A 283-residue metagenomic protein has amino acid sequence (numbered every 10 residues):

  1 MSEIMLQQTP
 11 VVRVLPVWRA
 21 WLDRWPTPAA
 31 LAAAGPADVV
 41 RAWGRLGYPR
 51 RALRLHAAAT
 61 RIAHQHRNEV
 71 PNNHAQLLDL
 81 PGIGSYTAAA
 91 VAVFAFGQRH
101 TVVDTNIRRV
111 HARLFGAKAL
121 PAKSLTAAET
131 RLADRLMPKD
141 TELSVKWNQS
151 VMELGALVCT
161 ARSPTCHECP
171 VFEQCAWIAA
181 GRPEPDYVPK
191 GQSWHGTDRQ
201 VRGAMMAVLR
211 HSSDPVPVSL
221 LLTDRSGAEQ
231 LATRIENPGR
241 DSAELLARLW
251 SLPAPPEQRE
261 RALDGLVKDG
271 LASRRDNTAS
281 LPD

Functional and structural regions predicted by a protein language model:
M1-R199, V208-G227, R275-N277, P282-D283: Catalytic cores of DNA base-excision repair glycosylases
D214-W250: Short acidic, hydrophobic short linear motifs in intrinsically disordered regions
R234-P238, L249-K268: Short amphipathic alpha-helical interaction segments
D264-A279: A short, conserved structural fragment
